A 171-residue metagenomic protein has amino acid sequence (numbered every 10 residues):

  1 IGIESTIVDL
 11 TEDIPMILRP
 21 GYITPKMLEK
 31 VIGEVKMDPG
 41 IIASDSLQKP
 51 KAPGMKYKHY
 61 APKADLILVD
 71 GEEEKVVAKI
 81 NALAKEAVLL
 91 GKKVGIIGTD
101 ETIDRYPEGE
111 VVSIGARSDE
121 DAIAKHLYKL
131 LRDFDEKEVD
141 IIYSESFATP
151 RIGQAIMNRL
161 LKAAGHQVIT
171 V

Functional and structural regions predicted by a protein language model:
I1-V171: Active-site-adjacent structural elements in enzyme catalytic cores
